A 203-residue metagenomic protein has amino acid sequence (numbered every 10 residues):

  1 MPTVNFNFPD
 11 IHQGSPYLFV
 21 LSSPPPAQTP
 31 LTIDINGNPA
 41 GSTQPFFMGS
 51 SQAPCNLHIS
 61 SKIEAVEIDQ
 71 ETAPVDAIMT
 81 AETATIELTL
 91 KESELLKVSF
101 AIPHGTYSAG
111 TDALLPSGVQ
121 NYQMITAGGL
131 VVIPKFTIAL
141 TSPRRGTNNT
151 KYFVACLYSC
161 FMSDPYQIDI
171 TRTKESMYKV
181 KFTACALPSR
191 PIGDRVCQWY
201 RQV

Functional and structural regions predicted by a protein language model:
M1-F47: Polar/acidic, low-complexity leader/linker segments enriched in S/T/G and N/D
Q28-D34, A40-T43, E71-T72, A113-G128: Surface-exposed ligand/attachment interfaces on beta-rich extracellular proteins
S61, L90-E94, S142-G146, S159-S163 (+1 more regions): Beta-strand elements of well-folded, non-transmembrane domains
S61-V75: Short acidic (Asp/Glu) patches
V75-L96, T173-S189: Oligomerization/assembly interface segments of phage tail-like spikes and tubes
V75-T80, I125-L130, G146-T147, Y166-M177: Exposed beta-sheet edge/beta-hairpin loop segments within beta-rich domains
L96-C156: Short helix-loop boundary/capping segments
Y152-V203: Mixed-charge, glycine-accented linear interaction segment located at domain edges/termini
